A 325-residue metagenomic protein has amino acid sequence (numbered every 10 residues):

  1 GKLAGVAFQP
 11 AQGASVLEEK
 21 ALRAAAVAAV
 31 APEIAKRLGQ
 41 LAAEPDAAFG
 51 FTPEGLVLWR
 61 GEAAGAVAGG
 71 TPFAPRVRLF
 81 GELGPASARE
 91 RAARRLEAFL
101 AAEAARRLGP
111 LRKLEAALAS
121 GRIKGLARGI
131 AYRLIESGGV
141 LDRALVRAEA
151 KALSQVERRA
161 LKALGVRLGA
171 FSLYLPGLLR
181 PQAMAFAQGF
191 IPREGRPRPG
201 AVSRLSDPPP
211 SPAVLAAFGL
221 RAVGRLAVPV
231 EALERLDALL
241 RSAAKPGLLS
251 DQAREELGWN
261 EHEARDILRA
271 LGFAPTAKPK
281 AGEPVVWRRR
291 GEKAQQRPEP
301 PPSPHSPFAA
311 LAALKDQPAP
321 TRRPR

Functional and structural regions predicted by a protein language model:
G1-E292: Extended, charged helical/alpha-beta scaffold domains that provide interaction surfaces
V285, R297-P300: An intrinsically disordered, low-complexity acidic/polar region
E299-R325: Short linear clamp-binding motif
